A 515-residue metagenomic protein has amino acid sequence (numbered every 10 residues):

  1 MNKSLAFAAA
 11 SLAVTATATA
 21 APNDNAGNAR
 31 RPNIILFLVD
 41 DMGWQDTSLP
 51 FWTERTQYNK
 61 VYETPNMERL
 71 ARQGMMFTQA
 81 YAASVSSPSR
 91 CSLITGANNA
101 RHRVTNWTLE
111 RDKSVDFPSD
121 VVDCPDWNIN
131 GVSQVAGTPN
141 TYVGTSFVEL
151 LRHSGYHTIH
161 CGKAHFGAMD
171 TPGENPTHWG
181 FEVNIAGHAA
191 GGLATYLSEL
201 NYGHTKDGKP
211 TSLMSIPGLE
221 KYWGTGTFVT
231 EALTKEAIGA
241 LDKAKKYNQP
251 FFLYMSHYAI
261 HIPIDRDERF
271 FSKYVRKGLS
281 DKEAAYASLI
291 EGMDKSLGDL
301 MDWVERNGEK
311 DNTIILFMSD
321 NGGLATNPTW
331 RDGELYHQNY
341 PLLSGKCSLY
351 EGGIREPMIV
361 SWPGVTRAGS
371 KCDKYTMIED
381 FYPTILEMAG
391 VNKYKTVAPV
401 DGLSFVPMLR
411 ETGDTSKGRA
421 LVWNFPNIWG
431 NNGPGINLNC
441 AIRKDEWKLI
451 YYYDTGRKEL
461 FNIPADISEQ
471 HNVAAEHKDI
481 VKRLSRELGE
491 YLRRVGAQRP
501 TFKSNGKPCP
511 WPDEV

Functional and structural regions predicted by a protein language model:
P22-P32, V39, W44, M76 (+3 more regions): Long, internal low-complexity/basic segments
R30, Y58-T64, Y81-V85, R111 (+10 more regions): A short beta-strand-to-alpha-helix junction
R30-I35, Q73-T78, H153-I159, W179-E182 (+5 more regions): Loop/turn elements at helix/coil->beta-strand transitions in domains of secreted/extracellular proteins
R55-R90, G96-R101, H157-I159, W179-H188: Short, structured active-site-proximal loop/turn typified by the sulfatase FGly-forming signature C/S-X-P-X-R
L109-H157, A164-P250, H257-R266, S280 (+1 more regions): Formylglycine-dependent
P172-G180, I262-R269, D302-V365, M377: Histidine-centered active-site microenvironments of extracellular/periplasmic hydrolases and transferases
V183, H188-G191, G323-E351, T366-S370 (+3 more regions): C-terminal cap/loop subdomain of S1 sulfatases and analogous C-terminal strand-loop tails that border
F228, A232-K245, S272-T313, W330: A long, amphipathic alpha-helix that forms part of the scaffold/cap immediately adjacent to metal-dependent active
